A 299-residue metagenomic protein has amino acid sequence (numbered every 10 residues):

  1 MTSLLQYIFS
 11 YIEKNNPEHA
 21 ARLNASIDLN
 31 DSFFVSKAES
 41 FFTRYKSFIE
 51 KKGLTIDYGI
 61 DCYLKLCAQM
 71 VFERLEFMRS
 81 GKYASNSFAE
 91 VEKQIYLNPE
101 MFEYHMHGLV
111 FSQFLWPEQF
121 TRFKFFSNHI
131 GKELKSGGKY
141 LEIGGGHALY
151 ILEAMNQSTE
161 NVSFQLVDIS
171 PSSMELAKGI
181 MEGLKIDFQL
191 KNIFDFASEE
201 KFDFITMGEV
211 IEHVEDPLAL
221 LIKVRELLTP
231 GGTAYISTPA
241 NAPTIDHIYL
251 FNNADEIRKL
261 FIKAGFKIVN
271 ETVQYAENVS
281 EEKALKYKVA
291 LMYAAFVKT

Functional and structural regions predicted by a protein language model:
L5, F9-I95: N-terminal auxiliary segments of SAM/dcSAM-dependent transferases
E92-Q119: Class I SAM-dependent transferase core
Y104, P117-S136: Conserved alpha-helix/loop element of class I SAM-dependent methyltransferases that forms part of the SAM/SAH-binding
Q113-L115, Y150-I151, S173, P243-D246: Short catalytic/ligand-binding loop motif for oxyanion handling, primarily in non-cytosolic enzymes, centered on
F125-G131, G138-P239: Conserved SAM-binding loop
I180, E215-E226, T233-F296: S-adenosyl-L-methionine-dependent methyltransferase catalytic module, highlighting the catalytic core
